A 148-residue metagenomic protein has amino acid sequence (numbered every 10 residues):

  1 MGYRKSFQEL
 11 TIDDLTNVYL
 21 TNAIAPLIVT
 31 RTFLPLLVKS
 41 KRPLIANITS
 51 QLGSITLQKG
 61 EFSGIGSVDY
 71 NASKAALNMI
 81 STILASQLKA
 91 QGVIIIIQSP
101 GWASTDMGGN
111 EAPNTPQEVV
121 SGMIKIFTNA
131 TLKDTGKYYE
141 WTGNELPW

Functional and structural regions predicted by a protein language model:
M1-L20, I24-I28, V38-K89: Catalytic loop of short-chain dehydrogenase/reductase
R4, A103, E145: Gly/Ser/Thr-rich beta-alpha loop segments that engage phosphate groups in nucleotides
T30-T32, S81-S86, I124-N129: Alpha-helical segments that scaffold the active site and NAD(P)H-binding pocket of short-chain dehydrogenase/reductase
P35, S86, T105: Glycine-centered loop/turn positions within well-structured domains that cap or flank conserved ligand/cofactor-binding
N47, I95-I97: Conserved beta-strand scaffold in the Rossmann-like NAD(H)/NADP(H)-binding core of dehydrogenases/reductases
S54, P100-D106: Short, flexible catalytic-loop segment of classical short-chain dehydrogenase/reductase
A90, I97-Q98, G109-W148: C-terminal helical subdomain
